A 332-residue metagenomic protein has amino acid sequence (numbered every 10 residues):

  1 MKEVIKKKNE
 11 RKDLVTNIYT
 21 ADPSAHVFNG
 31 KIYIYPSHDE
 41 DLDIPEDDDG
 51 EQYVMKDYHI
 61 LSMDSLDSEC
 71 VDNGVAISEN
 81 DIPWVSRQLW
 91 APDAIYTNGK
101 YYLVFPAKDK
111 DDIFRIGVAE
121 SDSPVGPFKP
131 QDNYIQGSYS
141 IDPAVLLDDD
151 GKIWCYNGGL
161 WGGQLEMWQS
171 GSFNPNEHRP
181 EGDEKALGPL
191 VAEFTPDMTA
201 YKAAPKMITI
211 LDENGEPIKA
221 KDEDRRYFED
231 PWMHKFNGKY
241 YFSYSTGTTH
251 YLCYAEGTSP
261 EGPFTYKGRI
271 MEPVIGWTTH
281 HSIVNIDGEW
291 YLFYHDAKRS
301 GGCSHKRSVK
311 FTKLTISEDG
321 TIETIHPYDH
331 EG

Functional and structural regions predicted by a protein language model:
M1-G332: Carbohydrate-active catalytic/glycan-binding domains of CAZyme proteins, especially the secreted or lumenal ectodomains
